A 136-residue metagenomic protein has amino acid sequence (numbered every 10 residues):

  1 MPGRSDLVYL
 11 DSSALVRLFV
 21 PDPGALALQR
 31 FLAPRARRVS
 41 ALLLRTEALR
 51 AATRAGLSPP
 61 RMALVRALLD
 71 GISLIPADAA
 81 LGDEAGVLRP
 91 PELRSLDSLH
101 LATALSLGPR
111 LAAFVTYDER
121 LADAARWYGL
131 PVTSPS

Functional and structural regions predicted by a protein language model:
M1-L7, A41, L105-S136: Acidic, PIN/NYN-like endoribonuclease modules and their adjacent C-terminal/linker elements
M1-S40, R54-A67, S136: Short, well-structured N-terminal submotif of metal-dependent ribonuclease cores
L10, V39-S40, P76, S95-S98 (+1 more regions): Short beta-strand scaffold positions
A14-L15, L44, L81, H100 (+1 more regions): Alpha-helix capping/helix-boundary segments
A25, R45, M62-V65, D78 (+2 more regions): A general structural signal for well-ordered alpha-helical segments in protein cores
P34-R35, G71-I72, R110, Y128: Structured helix-beta-strand junction loops
D70-P91, S98-A102: Acidic catalytic patch
